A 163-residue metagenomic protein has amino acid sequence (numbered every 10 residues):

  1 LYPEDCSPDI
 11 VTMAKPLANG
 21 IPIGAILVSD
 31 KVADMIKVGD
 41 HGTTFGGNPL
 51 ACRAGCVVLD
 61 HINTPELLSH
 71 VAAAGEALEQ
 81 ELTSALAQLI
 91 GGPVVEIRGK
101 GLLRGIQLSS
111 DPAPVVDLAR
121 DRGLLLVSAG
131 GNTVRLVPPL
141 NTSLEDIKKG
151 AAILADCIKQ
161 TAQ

Functional and structural regions predicted by a protein language model:
L1-Q163: Conserved N-terminal phosphate-binding loop of PLP-dependent enzymes in the Aspartate aminotransferase
